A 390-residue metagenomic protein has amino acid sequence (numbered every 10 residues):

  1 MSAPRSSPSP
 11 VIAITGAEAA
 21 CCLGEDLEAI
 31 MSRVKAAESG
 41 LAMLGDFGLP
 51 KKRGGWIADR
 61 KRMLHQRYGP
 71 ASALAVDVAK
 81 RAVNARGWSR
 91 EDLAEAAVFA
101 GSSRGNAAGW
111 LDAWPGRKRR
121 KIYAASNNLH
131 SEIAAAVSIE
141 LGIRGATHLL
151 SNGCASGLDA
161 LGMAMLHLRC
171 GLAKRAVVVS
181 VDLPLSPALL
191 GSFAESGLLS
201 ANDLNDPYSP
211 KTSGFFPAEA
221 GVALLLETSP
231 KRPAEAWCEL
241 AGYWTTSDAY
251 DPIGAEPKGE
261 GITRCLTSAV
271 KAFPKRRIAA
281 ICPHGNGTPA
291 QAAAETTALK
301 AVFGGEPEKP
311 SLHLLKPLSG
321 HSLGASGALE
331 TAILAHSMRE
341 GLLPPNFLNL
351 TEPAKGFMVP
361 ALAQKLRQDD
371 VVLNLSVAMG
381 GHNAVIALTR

Functional and structural regions predicted by a protein language model:
M1-I14, R90-L93, A236, P274-R277 (+2 more regions): Flexible, low-complexity linker/loop segments at domain and module junctions
A3-S9, L41-A73, D77, R104-M163 (+3 more regions): Conserved catalytic cysteine-centered active-site region of acyl-thioester-dependent Claisen-condensing enzymes
S7-C21, E25-R53, D203-A280: Condensing-enzyme catalytic core mediating Claisen C-C bond formation in acyl metabolism
I14-G16, V34, A79, V98 (+10 more regions): Conserved small-residue
G16-E18, F99-S102, S151, A176-D182 (+3 more regions): Short beta-strand segments
L74-R86, I133, G221, K258-F273 (+2 more regions): Short, well-ordered amphipathic alpha-helical segments that serve as non-catalytic structural scaffolds within diverse
K118-R120, G162, L166, P184-A234 (+2 more regions): Glycine-/small-residue-rich "gating" segment that lines the acyl/pantetheine channel and substrate pocket
L172-E195, S200-N205, T212, Y243-P257 (+2 more regions): Acyl-CoA/ACP chain-elongation machinery
